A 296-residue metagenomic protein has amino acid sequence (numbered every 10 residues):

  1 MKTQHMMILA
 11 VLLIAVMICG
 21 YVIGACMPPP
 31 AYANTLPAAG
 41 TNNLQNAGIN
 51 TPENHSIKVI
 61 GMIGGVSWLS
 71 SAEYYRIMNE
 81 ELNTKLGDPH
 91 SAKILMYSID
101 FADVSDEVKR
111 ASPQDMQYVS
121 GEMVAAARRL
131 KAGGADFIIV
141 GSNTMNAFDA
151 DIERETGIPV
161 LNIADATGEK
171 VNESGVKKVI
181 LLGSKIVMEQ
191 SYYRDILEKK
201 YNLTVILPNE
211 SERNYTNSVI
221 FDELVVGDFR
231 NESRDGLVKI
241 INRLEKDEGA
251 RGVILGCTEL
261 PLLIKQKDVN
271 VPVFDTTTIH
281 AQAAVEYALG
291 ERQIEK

Functional and structural regions predicted by a protein language model:
M1-L12: N-terminal Sec-pathway targeting helices
L13-Y21: Hydrophobic core
G24, A31-A33: Boundary at the C-terminal end of the N-terminal hydrophobic targeting segment
M27, L36-K296: Non-catalytic structural scaffold of enzyme domains
